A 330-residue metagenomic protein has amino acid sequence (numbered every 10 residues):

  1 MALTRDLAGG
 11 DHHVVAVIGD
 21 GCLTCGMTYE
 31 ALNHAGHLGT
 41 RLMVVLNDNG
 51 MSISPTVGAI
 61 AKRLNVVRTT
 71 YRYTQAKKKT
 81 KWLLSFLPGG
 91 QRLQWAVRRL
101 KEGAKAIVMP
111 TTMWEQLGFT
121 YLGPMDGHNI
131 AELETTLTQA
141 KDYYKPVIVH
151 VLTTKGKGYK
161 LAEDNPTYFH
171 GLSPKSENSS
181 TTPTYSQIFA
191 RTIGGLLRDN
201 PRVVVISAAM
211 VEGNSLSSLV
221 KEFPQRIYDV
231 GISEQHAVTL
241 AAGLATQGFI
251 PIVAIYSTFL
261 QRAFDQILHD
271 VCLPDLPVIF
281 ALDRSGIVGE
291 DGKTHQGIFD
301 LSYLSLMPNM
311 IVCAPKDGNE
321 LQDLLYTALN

Functional and structural regions predicted by a protein language model:
M1-G50, V211-G286, I298-F299: Thiamine diphosphate
G10-V14, E115-Y121, L196-V203, E222-R226 (+2 more regions): Short, surface-exposed connector motifs at secondary-structure boundaries
H12-V15, L42, Y143-T153, V203-I206 (+3 more regions): Generic beta-sheet signal
C22-G26, D126-E134, T258-Q261, P315-Q322: Active-site glycine- and acidic-residue-rich loops that bind and position anionic ligands or nucleotide-like cofactors
N49-F189: Long, well-ordered, tryptophan-enriched scaffold segments
I60-L64, K141, P166-Y168, E222-P224 (+4 more regions): Short, hinge-like loop/turn segments at secondary-structure boundaries
L161, I287-N330: Active-site phosphate/pyrophosphate-binding segments
A190-E212, V220: Active-site diphosphate/adenylate-binding microenvironment
